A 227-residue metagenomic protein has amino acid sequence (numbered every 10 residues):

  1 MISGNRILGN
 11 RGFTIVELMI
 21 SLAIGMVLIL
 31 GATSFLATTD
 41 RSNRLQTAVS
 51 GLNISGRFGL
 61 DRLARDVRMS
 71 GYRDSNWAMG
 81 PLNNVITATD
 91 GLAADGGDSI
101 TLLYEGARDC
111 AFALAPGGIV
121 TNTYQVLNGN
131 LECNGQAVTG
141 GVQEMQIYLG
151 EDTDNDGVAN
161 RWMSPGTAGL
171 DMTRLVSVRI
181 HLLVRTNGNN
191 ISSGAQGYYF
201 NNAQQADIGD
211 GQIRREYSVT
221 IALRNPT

Functional and structural regions predicted by a protein language model:
M1-F13: N-terminal leader/signal peptides at the extreme start of proteins
I2, R41, T47, G51 (+5 more regions): Short linear sequence signals and composition-biased patches located at protein termini or domain-edge surfaces
F13-V16, I100, N122, G129 (+2 more regions): Residue-level detector of short, conserved catalytic/binding motifs and their immediate flanks
T14-S34: Alpha-helical hydrophobic helix detector
L22, S70-Y72, N187: Generic recognition of well-structured, leucine-rich alpha-helical segments and adjacent helix-turn regions within
G25-L28, G71, G157: Glycine-centered small-residue hotspots that permit tight backbone geometry or close packing
A32-Q146, E151, L223: Extracytoplasmic beta-strand-rich oligomerization domains located immediately C-terminal to a leader/signal peptide
